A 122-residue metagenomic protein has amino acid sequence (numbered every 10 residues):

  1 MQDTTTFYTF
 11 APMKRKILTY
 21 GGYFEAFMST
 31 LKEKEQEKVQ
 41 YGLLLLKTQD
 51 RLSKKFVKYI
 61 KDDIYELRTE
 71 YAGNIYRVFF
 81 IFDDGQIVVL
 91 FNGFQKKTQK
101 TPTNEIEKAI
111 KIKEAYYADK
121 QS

Functional and structural regions predicted by a protein language model:
M1-I75, D84-V88, K97-S122: Basic, Lys/Arg-enriched alpha-helical interface segments
F91: ATP-dependent carboxylate-activation loops
F94: Residue-level signal for short, function-critical loop segments
